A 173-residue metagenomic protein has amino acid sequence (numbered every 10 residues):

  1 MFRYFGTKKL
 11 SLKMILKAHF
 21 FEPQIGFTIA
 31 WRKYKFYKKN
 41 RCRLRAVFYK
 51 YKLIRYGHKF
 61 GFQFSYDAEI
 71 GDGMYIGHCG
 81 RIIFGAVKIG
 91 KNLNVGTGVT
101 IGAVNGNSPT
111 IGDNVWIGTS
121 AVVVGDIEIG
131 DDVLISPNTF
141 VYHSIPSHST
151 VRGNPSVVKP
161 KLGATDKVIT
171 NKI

Functional and structural regions predicted by a protein language model:
M1-F60, D166-I173: Terminal amphipathic alpha-helical/low-complexity segments used for targeting or macromolecular assembly
Q63: Detector for the N-terminal beta1/A-loop initiation region of ABC nucleotide-binding domains
Y66, G71-D72, G77-H78, F84-A86 (+11 more regions): Left-handed beta-helix
